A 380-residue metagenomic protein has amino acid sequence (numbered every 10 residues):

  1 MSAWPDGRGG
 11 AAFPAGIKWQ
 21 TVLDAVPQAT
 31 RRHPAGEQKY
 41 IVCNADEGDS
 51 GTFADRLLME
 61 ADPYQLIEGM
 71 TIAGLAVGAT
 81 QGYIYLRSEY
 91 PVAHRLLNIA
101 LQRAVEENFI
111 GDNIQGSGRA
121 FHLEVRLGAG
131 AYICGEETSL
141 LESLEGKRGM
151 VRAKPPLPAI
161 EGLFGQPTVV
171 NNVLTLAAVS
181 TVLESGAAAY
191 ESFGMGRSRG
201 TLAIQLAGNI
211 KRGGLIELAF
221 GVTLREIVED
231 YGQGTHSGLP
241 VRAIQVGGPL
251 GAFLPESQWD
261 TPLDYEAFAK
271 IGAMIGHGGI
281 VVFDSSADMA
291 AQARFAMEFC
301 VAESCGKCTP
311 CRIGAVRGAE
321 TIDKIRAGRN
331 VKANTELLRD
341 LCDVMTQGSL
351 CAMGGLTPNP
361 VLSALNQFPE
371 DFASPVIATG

Functional and structural regions predicted by a protein language model:
M1-Q28, R32, S192, R197 (+4 more regions): Accessory "access/gating" subregions that flank catalytic or transport cores
S2-V22, A73, G130-E142, G146-R148 (+2 more regions): Conserved phosphate/anionic-ligand binding catalytic regions in large, soluble enzymes, centered on
A11-W19, T52-D55, H94-I99, C134-G146 (+8 more regions): Short acidic, glycine/serine/threonine-rich loops at helix termini
Q20-G51, D55-G69, L141-T168: Extended active-site and interfacial segments that coordinate phosphate-rich ligands in large catalytic machineries
V26-A29, E37-K39, A45, A54-M59 (+4 more regions): Ferredoxin-type iron-sulfur electron-transfer modules in oxidoreductases and energy-metabolism complexes
E37, H94-F220, G232: Hydrophobic alpha-helical positions that pack around
Y64-I67, T71-S88, H236-R242, A315: Glycine-rich phosphate/pyrophosphate-binding loops and their adjacent beta-strand/loop elements at enzyme active sites
G69-A73, A219-S237: Short amphipathic, charge-patterned alpha-helical segments
